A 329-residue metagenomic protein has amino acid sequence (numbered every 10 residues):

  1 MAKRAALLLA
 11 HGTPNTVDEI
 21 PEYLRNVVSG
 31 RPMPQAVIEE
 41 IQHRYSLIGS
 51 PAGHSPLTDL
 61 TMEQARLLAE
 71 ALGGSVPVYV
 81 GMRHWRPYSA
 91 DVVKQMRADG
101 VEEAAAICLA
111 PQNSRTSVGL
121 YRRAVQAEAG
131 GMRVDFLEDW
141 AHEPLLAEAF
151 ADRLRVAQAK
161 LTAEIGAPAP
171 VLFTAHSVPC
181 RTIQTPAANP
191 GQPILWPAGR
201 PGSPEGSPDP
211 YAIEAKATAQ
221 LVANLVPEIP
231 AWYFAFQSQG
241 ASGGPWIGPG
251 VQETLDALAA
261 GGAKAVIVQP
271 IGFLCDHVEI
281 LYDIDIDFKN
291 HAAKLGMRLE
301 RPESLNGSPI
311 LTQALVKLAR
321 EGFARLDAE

Functional and structural regions predicted by a protein language model:
M1-E329: Active-site-proximal alpha-helix that buttresses catalytic centers in soluble enzyme cores
